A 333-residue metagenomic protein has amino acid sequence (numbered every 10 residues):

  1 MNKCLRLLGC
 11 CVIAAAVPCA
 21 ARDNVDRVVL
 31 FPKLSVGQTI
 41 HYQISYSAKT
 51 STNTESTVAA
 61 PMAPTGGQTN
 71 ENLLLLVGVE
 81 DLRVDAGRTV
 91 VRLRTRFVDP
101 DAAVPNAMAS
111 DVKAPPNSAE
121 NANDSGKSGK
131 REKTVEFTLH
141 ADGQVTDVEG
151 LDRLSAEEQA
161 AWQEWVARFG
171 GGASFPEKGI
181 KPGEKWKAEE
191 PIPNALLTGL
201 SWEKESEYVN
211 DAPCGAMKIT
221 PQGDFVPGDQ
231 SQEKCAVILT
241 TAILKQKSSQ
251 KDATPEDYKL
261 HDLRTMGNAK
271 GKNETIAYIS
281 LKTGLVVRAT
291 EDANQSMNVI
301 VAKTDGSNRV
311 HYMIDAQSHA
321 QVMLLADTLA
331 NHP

Functional and structural regions predicted by a protein language model:
M1-G9: Bacterial N-terminal signal peptides that target proteins for export
L5-R6, A16, T52, P116: Intrinsically disordered, low-complexity repeat segments enriched in small/polar residues
G9-V12, A119: A periodicity- and composition-biased signal for non-globular, repetitive helical segments
C11-A20: Hydrophobic h-region of N-terminal signal peptides that target proteins for export in Gram-negative bacteria
A21-P333: Signature of exported/secreted
